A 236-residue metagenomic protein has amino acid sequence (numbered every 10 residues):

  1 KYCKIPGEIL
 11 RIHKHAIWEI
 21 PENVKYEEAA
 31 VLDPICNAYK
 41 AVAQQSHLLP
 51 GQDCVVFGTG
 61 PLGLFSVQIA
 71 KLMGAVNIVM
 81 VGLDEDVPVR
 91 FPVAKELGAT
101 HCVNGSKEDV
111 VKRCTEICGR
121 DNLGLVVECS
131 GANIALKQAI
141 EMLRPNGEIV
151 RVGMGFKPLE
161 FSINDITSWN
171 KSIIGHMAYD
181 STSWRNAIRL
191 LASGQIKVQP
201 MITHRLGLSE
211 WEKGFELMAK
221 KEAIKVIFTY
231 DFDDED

Functional and structural regions predicted by a protein language model:
K1-F57, D86: NAD(P)H dinucleotide-binding glycine-rich loop of Rossmann-like/cofactor-binding domains, especially the beta1-alpha1
P34, G58-P61, L83, M154: Glycine-rich Rossmann-fold phosphate-binding loop(s) that bind the pyrophosphate of adenine dinucleotide cofactors
Q52, G147-E148: Glycine-centered, small-residue-biased loops immediately flanking beta-strands in adenine/cofactor-binding cores
V56, K71-Q138: Adenosine-nucleotide cofactor-binding segment
G63-L64, V87: N-terminal Rossmann-fold NAD(P) dinucleotide-binding loop
F65, V93, E108-D109, D121 (+3 more regions): C-terminal hydrophobic helical "lid"/dimerization subdomain of Rossmann-like NAD(P)H-dependent oxidoreductases
L143-P145: Helix-to-beta-strand junctions that scaffold the AdoMet/dcAdoMet cofactor pocket in Class I SAM-dependent enzymes
V152-K171, T182-R189: Rossmann-fold NAD(P)-binding glycine/threonine-rich loop
